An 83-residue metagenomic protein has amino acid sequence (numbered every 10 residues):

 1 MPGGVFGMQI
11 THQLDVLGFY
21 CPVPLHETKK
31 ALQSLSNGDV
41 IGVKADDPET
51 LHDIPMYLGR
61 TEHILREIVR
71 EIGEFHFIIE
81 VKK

Functional and structural regions predicted by a protein language model:
M1-P2, E71: N-terminal leader/targeting signatures
P2-L35: An N-terminal amphipathic alpha-helical segment
T11, G38-G42, E74-H76: Intrinsic-disorder/low-complexity, polar/charged segments enriched in Ser/Thr/Lys/Arg/Asp/Glu/Gln
D15, K44, I78-E80: Generic structural detector for well-ordered beta-strands
V23, E27-H63: Amphipathic, hydrophobic secondary-structure cores in small proteins
M56-K83: C-terminal structural segments of small proteins and small subunits
